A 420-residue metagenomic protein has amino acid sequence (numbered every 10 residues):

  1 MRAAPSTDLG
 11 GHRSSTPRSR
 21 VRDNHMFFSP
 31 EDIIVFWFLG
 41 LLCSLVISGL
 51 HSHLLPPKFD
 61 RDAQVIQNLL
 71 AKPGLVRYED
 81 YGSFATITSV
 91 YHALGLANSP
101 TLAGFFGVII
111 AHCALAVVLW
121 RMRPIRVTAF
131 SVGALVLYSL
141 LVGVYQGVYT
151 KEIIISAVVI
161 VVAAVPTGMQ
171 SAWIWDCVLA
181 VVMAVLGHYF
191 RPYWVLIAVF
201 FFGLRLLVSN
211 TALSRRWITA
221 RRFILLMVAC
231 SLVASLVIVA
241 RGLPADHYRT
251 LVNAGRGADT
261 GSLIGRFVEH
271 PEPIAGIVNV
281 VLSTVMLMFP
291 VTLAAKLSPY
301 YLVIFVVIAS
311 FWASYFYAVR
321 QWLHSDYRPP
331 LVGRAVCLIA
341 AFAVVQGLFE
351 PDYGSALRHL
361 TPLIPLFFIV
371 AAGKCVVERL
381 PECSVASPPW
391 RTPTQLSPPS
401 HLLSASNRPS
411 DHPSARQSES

Functional and structural regions predicted by a protein language model:
H53-Q67, Y193-L323: Alpha-helical transmembrane segments and terminal signal-anchor/GPI-anchor hydrophobic tails, characterized by long
A63-P100, L282-L287: Short hydrophobic/aromatic helix or loop-helix immediately within or flanking a transmembrane segment in polytopic
F106-R126, A313-Y317: Transmembrane-helix motifs of polytopic, lipid-linked glycan transferases
L119-S139: Transmembrane-helix signature of polytopic, membrane-embedded enzymes that assemble or transfer cell-envelope glycans
P124-T128, M169-W173, A294-Y301, S314-C337: Membrane-interface helix-loop-helix junctions at transmembrane boundaries of multi-pass membrane enzymes, predominantly
G143-V144, V162-P166, D176-R205: Membrane-interface alpha helices of multi-pass inner-membrane proteins
Q146-I154: Short acidic/glycine- and proline-prone juxtamembrane loop motifs at membrane-interface regions of multi-pass membrane
I155-Q170, F367: Specific aromatic-rich, kink-prone transmembrane helix
